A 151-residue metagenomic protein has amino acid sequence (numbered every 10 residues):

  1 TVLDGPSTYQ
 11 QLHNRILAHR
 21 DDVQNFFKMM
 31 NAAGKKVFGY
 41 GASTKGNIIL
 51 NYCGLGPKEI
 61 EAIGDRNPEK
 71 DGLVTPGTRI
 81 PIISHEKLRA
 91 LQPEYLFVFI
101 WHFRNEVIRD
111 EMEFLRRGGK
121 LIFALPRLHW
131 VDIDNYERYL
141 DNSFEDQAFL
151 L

Functional and structural regions predicted by a protein language model:
T1-L151: Hydrophobic, well-ordered beta-alpha structural blocks that scaffold small-molecule cofactor pockets
